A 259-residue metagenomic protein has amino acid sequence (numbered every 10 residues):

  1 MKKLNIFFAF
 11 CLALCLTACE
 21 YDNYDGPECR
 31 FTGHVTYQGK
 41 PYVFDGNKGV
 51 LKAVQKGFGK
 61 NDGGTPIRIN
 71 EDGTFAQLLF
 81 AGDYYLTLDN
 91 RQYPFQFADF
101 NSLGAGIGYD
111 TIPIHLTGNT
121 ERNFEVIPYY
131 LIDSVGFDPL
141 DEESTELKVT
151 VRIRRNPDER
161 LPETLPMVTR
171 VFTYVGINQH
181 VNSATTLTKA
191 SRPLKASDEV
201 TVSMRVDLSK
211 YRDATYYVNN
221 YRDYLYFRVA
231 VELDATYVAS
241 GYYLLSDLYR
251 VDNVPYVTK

Functional and structural regions predicted by a protein language model:
M1-F8, L12-P41: Bacterial Sec-dependent N-terminal signal peptides
Q38-K60, A81: Short, ordered, surface-exposed loop/turn motifs in non-cytosolic proteins
G57-T74: Short, acidic Ser/Thr/Gly-rich low-complexity loop/linker segments typical of extracellular and cell-surface proteins
T74-Y93: Short Pro-Gly-centered beta-turn/loop motif in secreted/extracellular proteins
R91-N123: Structured interaction patches on ligand/partner-binding surfaces of diverse proteins
G136-D207: Short helix-loop boundary/capping segments
S209-G241: Beta-strand-rich modules
A235-K259: Short beta-strand elements
